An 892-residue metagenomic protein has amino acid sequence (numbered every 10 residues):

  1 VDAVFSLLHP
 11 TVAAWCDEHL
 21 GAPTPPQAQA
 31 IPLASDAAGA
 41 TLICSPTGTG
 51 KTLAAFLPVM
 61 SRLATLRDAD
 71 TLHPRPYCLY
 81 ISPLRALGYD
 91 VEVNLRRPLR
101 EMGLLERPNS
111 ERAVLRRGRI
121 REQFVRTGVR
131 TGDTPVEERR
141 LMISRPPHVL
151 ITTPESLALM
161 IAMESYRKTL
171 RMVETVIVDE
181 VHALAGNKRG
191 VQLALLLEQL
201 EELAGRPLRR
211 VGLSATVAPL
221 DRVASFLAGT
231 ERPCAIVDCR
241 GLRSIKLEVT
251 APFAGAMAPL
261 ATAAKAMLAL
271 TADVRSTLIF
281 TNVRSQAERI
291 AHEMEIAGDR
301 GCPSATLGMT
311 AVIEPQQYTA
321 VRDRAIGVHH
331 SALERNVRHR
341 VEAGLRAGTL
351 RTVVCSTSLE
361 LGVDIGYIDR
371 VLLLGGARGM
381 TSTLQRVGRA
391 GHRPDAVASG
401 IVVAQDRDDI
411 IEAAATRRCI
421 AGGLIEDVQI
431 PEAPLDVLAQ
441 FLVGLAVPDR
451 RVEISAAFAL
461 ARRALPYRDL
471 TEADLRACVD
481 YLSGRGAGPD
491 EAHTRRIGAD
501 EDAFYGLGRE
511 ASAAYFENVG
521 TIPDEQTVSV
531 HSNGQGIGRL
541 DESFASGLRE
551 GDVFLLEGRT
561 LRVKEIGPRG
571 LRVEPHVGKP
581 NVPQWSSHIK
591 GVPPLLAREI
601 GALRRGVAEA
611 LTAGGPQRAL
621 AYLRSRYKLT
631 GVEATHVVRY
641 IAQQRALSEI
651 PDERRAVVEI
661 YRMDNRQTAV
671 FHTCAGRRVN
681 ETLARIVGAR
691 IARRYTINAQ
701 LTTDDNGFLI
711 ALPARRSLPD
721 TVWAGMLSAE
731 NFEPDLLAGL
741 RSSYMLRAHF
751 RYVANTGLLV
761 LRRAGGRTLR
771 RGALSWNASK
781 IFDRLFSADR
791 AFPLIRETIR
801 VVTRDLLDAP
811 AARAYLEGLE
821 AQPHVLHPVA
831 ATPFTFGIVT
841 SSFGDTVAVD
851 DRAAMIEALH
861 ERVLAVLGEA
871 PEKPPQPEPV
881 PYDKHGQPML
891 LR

Functional and structural regions predicted by a protein language model:
V4, H9-A14, A30, S35-L42 (+3 more regions): Helicase motor core with emphasis on the C-terminal RecA-like subdomain
A13-P25: N-terminal pre-Walker A segment at the start of P-loop NTPase domains
A343, L350, Y367, M380-S382 (+14 more regions): Long C-terminal interaction/binding lobes of large macromolecular proteins
F458-T527, L540-D541, P583-Q584, I589-R892: Extended, highly charged accessory segments
I522-D524, L548, L555: Short, well-ordered loop/turn sites that connect or cap secondary structure elements
N533-V553: A conserved acidic, glycine/proline-rich C-terminal tail/linker
R559-I566: Short beta-strand-centered aromatic/proline hotspots
G567-Q584: Short, solvent-exposed secondary-structure boundary/capping segments
